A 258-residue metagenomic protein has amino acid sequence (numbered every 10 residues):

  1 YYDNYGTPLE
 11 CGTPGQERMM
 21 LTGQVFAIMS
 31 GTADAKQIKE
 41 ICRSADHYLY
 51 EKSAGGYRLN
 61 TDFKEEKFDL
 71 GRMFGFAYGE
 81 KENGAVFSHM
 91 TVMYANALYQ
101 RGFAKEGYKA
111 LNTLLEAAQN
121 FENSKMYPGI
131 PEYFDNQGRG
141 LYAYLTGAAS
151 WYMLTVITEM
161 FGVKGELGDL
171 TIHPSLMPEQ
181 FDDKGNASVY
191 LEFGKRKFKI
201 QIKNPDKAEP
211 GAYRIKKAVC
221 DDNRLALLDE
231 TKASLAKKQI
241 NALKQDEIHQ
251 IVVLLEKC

Functional and structural regions predicted by a protein language model:
Y1-V86, N112, Q119-F134, I215: Extended glycan-interaction surfaces of carbohydrate-active proteins
G23-Q24, M90-Y94: A general alpha-helix detector
H47-K52, K64, G75-N83, M93-C258: Non-catalytic C-terminal accessory modules of carbohydrate-active enzymes
